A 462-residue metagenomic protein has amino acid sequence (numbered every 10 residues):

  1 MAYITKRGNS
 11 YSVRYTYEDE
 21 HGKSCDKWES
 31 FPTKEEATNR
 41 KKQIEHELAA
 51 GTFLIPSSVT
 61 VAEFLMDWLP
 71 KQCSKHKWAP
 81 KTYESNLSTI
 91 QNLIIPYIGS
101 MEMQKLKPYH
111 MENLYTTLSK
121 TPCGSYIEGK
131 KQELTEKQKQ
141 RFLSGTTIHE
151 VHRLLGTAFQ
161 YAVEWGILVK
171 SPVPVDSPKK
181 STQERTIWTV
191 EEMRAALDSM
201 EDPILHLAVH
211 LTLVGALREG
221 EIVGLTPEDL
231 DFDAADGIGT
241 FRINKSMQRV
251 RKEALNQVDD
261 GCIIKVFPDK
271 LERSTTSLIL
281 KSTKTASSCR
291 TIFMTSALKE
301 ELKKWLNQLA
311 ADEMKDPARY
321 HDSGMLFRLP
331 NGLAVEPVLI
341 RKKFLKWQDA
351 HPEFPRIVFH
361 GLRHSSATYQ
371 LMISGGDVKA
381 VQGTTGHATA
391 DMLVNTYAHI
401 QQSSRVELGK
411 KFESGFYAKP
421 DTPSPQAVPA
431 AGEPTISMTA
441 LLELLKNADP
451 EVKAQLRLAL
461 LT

Functional and structural regions predicted by a protein language model:
Y3, Y17, P70-Y161, T182 (+3 more regions): N-terminal core-binding DNA-recognition domain of tyrosine site-specific recombinases/integrases
R7-E112, E128, A310-D322, Q402 (+2 more regions): N-terminal DNA-binding module of tyrosine recombinases/phage integrases
C123-I127, D198, D202-P203, G215 (+4 more regions): Short, basic (Lys/Arg/His-rich) helix/loop patches that form interaction surfaces in the mid-to-C-terminal regions
I127-G145, H149-V151, E164, L168-P227 (+3 more regions): Basic, Lys/Arg- and aromatic-enriched nucleic-acid-binding interface segment
K179-K180, I187, K245-R249, T385-K411: Catalytic-site neighborhood detector that most strongly recognizes the C-terminal catalytic loop/helix of tyrosine
D229-G237, G375-A398, S424: Short, polar N-cap/turn motifs at the start of nucleic acid-interacting alpha helices
F232-A235, K245-C289, K410-T462: C-terminal secondary-structure termini that scaffold catalytic or DNA-interacting sites
R242, V250-R273, L280-K304, H321-F344: C-terminal catalytic core of Y-nucleophile DNA break-rejoin enzymes
